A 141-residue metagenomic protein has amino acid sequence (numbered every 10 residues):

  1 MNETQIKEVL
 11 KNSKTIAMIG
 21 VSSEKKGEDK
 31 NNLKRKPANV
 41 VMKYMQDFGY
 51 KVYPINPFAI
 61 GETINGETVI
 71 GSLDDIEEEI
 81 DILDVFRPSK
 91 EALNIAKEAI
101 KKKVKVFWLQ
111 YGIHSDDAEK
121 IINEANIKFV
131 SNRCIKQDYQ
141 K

Functional and structural regions predicted by a protein language model:
M1-I80, D84, A92-K141: Structural/interface elements that position substrates and couple domains in central-metabolism enzymes
